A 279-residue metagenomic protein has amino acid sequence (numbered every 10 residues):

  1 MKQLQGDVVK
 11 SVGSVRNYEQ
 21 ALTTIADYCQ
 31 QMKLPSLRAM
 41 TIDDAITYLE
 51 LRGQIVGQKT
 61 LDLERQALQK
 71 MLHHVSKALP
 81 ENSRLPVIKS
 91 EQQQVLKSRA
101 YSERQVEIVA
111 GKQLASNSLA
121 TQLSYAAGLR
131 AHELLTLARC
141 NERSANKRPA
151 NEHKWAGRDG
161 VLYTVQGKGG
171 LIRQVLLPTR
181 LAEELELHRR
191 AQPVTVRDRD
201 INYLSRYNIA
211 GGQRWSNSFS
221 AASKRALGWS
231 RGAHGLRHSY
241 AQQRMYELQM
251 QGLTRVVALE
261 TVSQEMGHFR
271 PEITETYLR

Functional and structural regions predicted by a protein language model:
K2-L96: N-terminal core-binding DNA-recognition domain of tyrosine recombinases/integrases
E81-N82, S90-I108, G169-T179, V196-R197: DNA breakage-rejoining catalytic core of tyrosine-based enzymes
E103-H132: Basic, Lys/Arg- and aromatic-enriched nucleic-acid-binding interface segment
S124, L135, S263: The alpha-helix within a helix-turn-helix
L137-E184: Conserved tyrosine-mediated DNA breakage-rejoining catalytic core shared by Y-recombinases
L177-Q242: Active-site/catalytic core of tyrosine-dependent DNA strand-transfer enzymes
S216, G228-Q249, R255, L259-Q264 (+1 more regions): Short basic/aromatic active-site micro-motif
Q264-R279: Catalytic-site neighborhood detector that most strongly recognizes the C-terminal catalytic loop/helix of tyrosine
